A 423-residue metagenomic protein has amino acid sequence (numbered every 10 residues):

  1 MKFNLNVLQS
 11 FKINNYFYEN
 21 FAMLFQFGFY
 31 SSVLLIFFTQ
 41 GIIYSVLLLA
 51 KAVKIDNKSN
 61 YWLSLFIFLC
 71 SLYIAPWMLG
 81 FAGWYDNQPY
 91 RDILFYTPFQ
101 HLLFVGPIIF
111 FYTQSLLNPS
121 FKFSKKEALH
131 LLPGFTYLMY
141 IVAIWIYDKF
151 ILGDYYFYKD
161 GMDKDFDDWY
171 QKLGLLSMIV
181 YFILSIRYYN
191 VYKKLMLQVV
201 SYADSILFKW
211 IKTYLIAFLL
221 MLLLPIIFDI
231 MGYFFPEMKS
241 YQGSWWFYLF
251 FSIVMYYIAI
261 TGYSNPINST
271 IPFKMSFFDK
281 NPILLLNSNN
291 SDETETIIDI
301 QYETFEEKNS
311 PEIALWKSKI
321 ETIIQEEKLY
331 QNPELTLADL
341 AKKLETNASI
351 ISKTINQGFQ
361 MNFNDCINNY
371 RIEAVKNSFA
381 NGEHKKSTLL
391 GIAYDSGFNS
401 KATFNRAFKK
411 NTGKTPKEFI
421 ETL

Functional and structural regions predicted by a protein language model:
F11-G41, Q171-L175: Hydrophobic transmembrane alpha-helical segments in integral membrane proteins
F25-F38, N60-L72, Q88-S115, E127 (+1 more regions): Individual alpha-helical transmembrane segments in multi-pass integral membrane proteins
L49-L63, S115-A128, K194-F208, E237-S240: Membrane-interface helix-boundary motifs at transmembrane edges
K54, L72-F95, K149, M231-K239: Helix-loop junctions on the outward
Y90-I93, K164-Y181, L249: Alpha-helical transmembrane segments
N118-A143, D165-W169, D204-A217: The cytoplasmic-loop to transmembrane-helix boundary for the fourth helix
I216-K274: Interfacial "cap-and-anchor" motif at the non-cytosolic start of specific transmembrane alpha-helices
Y263-G391, S396, T403, A407-K410 (+2 more regions): Membrane-proximal linker segments that couple transmembrane helices to downstream signaling/catalytic modules
